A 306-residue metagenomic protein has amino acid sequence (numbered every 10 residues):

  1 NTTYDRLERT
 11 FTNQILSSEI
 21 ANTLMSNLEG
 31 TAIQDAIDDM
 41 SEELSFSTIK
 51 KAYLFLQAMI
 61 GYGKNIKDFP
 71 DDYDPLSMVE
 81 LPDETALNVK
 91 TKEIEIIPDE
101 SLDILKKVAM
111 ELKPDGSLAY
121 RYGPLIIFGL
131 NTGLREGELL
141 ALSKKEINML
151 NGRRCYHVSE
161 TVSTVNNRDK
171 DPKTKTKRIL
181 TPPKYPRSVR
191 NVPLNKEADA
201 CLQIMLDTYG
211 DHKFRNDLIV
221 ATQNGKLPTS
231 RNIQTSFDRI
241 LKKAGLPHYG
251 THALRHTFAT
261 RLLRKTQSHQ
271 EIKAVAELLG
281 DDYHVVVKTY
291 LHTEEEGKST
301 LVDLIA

Functional and structural regions predicted by a protein language model:
N1-L44, M59-G61: Basic/aromatic-enriched alpha-helical hairpins
E8-T12, L16, Y53-K64, I126-G133: Short, amphipathic alpha-helical segments that act as regulatory/interfacial helices in nucleotide-processing proteins
G30, A52, L102, A119-G123 (+2 more regions): Short, leucine-enriched amphipathic alpha-helices that occur as contiguous helical runs
F46, K50, N65-I66, D71 (+5 more regions): Basic, Lys/Arg- and aromatic-enriched nucleic-acid-binding interface segment
A109-A119, T132, V192, D207-L218 (+2 more regions): Short, basic (Lys/Arg/His-rich) helix/loop patches that form interaction surfaces in the mid-to-C-terminal regions
L142-I204: Conserved tyrosine-mediated DNA breakage-rejoining catalytic core shared by Y-recombinases
E146-R153, H248, S268-T289: Short, polar N-cap/turn motifs at the start of nucleic acid-interacting alpha helices
V162, L279-L304: Catalytic-site neighborhood detector that most strongly recognizes the C-terminal catalytic loop/helix of tyrosine
